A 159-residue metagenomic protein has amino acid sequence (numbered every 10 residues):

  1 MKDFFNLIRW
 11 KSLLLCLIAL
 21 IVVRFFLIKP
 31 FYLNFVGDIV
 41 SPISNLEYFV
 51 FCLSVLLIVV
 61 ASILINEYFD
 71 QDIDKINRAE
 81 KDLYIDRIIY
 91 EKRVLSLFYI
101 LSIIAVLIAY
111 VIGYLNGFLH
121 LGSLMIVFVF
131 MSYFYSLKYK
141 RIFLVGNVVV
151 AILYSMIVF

Functional and structural regions predicted by a protein language model:
M1-Q71, K75, I88, S123-F159: Topogenic membrane-insertion module of multi-pass membrane proteins
Q71-M125: Multi-pass membrane catalytic core of lipid/isoprenoid biosynthesis enzymes
